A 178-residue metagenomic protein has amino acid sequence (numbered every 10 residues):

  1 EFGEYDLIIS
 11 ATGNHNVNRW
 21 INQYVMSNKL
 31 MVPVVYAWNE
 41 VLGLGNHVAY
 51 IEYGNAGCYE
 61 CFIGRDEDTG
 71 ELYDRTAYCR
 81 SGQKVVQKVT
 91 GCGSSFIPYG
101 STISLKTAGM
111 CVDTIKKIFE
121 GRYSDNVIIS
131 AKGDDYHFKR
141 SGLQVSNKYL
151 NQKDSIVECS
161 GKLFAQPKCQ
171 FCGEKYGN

Functional and structural regions predicted by a protein language model:
G3-L7, A11-N178: Glycine-rich phosphate/adenylate-binding loop
